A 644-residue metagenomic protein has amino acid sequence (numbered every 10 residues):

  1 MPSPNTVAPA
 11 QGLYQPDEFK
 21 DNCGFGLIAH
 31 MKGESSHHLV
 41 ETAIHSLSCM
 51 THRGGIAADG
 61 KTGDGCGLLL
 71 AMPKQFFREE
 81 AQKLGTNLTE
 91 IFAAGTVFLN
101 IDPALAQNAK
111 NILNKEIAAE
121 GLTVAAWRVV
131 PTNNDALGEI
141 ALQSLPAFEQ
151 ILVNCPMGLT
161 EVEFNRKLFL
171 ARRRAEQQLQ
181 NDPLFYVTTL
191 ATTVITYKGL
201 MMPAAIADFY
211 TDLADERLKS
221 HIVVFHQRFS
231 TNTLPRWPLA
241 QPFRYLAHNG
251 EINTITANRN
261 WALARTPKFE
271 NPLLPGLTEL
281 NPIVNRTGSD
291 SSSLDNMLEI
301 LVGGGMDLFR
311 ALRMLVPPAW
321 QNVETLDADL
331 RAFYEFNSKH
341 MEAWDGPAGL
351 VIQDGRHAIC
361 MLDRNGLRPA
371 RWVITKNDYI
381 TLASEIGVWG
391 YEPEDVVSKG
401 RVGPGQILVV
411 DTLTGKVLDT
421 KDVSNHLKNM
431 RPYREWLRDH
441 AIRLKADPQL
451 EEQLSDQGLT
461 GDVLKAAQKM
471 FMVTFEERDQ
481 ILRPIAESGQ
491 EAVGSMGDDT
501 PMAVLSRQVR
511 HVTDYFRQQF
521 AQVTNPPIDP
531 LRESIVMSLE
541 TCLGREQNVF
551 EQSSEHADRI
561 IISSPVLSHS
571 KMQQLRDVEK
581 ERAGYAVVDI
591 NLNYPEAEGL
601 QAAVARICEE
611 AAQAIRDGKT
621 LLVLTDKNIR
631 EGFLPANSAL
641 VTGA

Functional and structural regions predicted by a protein language model:
M1-H556, S568, R576-R582: Conserved short alpha-helical segments that host acidic/polar catalytic motifs at enzyme active sites
D17-F19, R582-Y585, A611-K619: Glycine-rich phosphate/diphosphate-binding loops that line cofactor/substrate pockets in enzymes
T51, R228-N232, T524, Y594 (+2 more regions): Structural motif corresponding to the C-terminal cap of alpha-helices
A343, A603-G618: Phosphate/ATP-binding catalytic cores across multiple sugar-kinase/actin-like superfamilies, primarily ASKHA
I560, P565-L567, K571: C-terminal accessory domains/tails appended to large, multi-domain proteins
V587-D589, L621-L622: Structural preference for beta-strand elements that scaffold enzyme active sites
I590-R606: Active-site mouth loops of central-metabolism enzymes
E598-G599, A614-A644: Conserved structured catalytic cores and adjacent interaction surfaces of nucleotide-binding/hydrolyzing enzymes
